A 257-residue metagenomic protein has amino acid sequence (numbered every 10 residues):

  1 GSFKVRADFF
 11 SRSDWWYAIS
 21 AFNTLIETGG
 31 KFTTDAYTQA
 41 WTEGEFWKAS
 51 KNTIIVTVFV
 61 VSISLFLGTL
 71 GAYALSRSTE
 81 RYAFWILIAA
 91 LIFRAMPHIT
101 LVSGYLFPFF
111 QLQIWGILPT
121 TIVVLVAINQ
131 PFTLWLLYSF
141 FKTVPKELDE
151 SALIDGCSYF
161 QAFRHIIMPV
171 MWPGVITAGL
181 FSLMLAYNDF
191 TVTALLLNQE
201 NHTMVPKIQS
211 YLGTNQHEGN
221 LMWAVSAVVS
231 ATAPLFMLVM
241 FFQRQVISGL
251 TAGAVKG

Functional and structural regions predicted by a protein language model:
G1-G257: A structural signal for multi-pass alpha-helical bundles of membrane permease subunits that mediate small-molecule
